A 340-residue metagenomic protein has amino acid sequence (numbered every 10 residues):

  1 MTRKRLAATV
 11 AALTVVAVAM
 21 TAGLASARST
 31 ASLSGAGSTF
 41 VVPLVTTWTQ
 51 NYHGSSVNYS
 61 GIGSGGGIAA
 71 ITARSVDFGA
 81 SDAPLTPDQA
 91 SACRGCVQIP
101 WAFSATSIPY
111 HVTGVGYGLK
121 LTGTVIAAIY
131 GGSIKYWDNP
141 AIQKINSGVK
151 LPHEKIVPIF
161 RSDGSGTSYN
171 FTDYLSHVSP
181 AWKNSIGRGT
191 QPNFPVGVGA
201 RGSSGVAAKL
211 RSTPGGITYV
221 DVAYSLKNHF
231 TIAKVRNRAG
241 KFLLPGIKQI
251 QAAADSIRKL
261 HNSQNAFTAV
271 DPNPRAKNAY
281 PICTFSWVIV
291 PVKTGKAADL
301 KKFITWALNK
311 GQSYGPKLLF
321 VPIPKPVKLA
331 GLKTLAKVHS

Functional and structural regions predicted by a protein language model:
T2-S26: Secretory targeting and sorting signals
G23-S340: Flexible loop/hinge segments at secondary-structure junctions
